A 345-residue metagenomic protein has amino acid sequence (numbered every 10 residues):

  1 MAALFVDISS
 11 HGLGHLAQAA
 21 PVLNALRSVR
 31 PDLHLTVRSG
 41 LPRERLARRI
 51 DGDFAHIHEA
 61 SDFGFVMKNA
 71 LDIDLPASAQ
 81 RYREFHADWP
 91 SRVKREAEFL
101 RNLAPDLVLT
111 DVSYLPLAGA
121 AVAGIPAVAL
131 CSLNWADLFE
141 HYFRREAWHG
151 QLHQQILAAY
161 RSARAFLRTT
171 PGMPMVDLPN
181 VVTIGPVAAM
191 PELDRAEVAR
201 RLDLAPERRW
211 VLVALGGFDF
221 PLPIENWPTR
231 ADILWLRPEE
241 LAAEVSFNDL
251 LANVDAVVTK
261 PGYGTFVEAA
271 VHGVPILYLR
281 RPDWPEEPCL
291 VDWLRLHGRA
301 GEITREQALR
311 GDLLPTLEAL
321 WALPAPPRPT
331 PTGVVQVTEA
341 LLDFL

Functional and structural regions predicted by a protein language model:
S10, D32-A87: Conserved nucleotide-sugar phosphate-binding/catalytic loop shared by glycosyltransferases and other
V22-L23, V187-A256, F266: Donor-nucleotide binding loops and adjacent catalytic segments primarily of GT-B fold Leloir glycosyltransferases
I73-L107: Conserved nucleotide-sugar donor-binding subdomain of glycosyltransferases
R95-L157: Conserved nucleotide-sugar donor-interacting segment of glycosyltransferase catalytic cores, predominantly GT-B
L107-D111, A129, S246-C289: A donor-sugar binding/catalytic signature common to diverse glycosyltransferases and related nucleotide-sugar
L138-D219: A nucleotide-sugar donor-handling region in carbohydrate enzymes
T265-P315, W321-A322: Catalytic binding pocket for nucleotide-activated donors in carbohydrate/polymer assembly enzymes
L314-L345: C-terminal amphipathic helix plus adjacent low-complexity, charged tail appended to glycosyltransferase catalytic
